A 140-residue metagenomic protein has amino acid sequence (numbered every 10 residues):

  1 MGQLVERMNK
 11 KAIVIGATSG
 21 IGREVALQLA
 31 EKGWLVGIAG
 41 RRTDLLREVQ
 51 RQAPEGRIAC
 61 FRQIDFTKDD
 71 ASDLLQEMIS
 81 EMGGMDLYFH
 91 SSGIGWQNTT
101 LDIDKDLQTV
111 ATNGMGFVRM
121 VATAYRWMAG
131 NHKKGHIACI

Functional and structural regions predicted by a protein language model:
K10, G84-M85, M128-I140: Active-site loop of short-chain dehydrogenase/reductase
T18-S19: Conserved glycine-rich cofactor-binding loop
W34-E48: Conserved glycine-rich Rossmann-like NAD(P)H-binding loop of the short-chain dehydrogenase/reductase
A53-D70: Rossmann-fold cofactor-recognition segment
F89, M120-A124: Hydrophobic positions on the long internal alpha-helix of Rossmann-like NAD(P)-dependent oxidoreductase domains
S91-Q97: Conserved NAD(P)H cofactor-binding loop of Rossmann-fold oxidoreductase domains
T99-A111: Short alpha-helical oligomerization interface
